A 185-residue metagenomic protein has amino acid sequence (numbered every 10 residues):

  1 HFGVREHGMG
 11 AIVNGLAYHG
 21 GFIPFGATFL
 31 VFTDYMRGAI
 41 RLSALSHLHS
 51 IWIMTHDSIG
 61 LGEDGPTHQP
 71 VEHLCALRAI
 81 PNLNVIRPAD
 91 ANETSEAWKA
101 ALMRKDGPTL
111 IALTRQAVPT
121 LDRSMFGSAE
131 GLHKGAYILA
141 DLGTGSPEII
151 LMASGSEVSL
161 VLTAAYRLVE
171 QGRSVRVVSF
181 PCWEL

Functional and structural regions predicted by a protein language model:
H1-A112, Q116-P119: Thiamine diphosphate
G60-T67, T94, M103-L185: Thiamine diphosphate
